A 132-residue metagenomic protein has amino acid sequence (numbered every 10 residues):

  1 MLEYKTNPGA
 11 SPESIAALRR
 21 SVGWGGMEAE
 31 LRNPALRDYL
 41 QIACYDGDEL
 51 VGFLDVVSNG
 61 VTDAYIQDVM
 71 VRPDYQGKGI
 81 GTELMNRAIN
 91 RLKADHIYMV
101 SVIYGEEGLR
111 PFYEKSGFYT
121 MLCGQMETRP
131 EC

Functional and structural regions predicted by a protein language model:
M1-A29, G124: Short amphipathic alpha-helix that is part of the acyltransferase structural core
P34, L40-L54: Conserved beta-hairpin
S58-I66, Q76: A conserved beta-turn-beta hairpin within the catalytic core of GNAT-like acetyltransferases that forms part
V71, G77-N90: Conserved acetyl-CoA-binding loop-helix of GNAT-fold acetyltransferases
L92-G105: Conserved GNAT acetyl-CoA-binding A-motif
S101-I103, E114, Y119-C132: Conserved catalytic-core motifs of GNAT/GCN5-like acyltransferases
